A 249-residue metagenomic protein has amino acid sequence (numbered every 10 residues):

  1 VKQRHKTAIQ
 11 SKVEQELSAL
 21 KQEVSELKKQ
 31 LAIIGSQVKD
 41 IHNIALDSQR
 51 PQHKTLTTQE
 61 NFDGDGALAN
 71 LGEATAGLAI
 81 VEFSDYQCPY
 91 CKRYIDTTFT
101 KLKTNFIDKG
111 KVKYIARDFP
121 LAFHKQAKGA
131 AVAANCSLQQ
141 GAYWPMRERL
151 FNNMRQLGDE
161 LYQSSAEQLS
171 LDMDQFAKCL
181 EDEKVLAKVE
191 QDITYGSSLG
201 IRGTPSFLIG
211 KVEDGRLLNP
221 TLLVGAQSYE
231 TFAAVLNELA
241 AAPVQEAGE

Functional and structural regions predicted by a protein language model:
K2-G35, S164-E249: C-terminal cap of thioredoxin/glutaredoxin-like
I33-E60: N-proximal helix/coil linker or "cap" segments that precede and/or mark the start of modular domains
E60-G66, A187-E190: Short gly/ser/thr-rich secondary-structure transition/capping motifs
F62-L78, F106: A short beta-strand-turn-helix
D65-L68, T100-K101, I193-T194: A generic local structural motif
A69-L71, L157, L223: Short clusters of hydrophobic/aromatic residues that line enzyme substrate/ligand-binding pockets
E73, E82, G225: Conserved strand-loop elements at the edges of beta-sheets that form or border functional pockets
A76, V81-E167, E238-L239, E246-A247: Structural alpha/beta surface segment adjacent to cysteine/selenocysteine redox centers across thiol/disulfide enzymes
